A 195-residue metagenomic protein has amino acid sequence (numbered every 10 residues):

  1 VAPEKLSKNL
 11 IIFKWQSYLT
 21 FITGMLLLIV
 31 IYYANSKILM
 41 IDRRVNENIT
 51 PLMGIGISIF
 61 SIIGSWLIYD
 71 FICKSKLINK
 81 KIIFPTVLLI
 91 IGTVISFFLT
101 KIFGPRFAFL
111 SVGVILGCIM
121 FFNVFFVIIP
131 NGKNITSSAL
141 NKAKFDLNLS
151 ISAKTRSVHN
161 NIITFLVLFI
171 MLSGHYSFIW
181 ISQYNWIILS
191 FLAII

Functional and structural regions predicted by a protein language model:
V1-I195: Polytopic transmembrane helical bundles with strong interfacial aromatic enrichment
